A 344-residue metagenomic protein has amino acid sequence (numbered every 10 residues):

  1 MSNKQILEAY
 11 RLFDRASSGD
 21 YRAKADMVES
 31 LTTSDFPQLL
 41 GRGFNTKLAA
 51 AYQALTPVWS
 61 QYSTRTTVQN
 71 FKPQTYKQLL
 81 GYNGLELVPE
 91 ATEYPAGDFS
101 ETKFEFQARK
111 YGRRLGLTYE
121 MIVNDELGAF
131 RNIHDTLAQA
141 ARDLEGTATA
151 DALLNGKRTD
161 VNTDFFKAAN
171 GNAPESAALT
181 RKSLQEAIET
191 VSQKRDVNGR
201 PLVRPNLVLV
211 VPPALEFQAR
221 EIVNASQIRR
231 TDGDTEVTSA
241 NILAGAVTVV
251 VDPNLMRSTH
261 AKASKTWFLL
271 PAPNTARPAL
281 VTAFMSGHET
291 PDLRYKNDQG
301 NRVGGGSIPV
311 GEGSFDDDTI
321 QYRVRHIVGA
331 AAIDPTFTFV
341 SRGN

Functional and structural regions predicted by a protein language model:
M1-S34, T336-N344: Intrinsically disordered, low-complexity terminal tails
V28-Y111: Assembly/oligomerization interface modules of large self-assembling protein complexes
K103, I122-G128, P201, E312-F315: Exposed beta-sheet edge/beta-hairpin loop segments within beta-rich domains
A108-G112, R204, F315-D317: Short, solvent-exposed loop/turn segments at the edges of secondary structure
R113, L117-V197: Alpha-helical scaffold segments that mediate packing/assembly in large oligomeric complexes
L154, P205-P212: A glycine-rich phosphate-binding loop feature that marks nucleotide/adenosyl-phosphate handling sites
A169-Q193, V208, A214-N344: Sequence/fold signature of self-assembling virion shell proteins
V197, L202-N206: Short gly/pro-enriched beta-turn/loop segments at secondary-structure junctions
